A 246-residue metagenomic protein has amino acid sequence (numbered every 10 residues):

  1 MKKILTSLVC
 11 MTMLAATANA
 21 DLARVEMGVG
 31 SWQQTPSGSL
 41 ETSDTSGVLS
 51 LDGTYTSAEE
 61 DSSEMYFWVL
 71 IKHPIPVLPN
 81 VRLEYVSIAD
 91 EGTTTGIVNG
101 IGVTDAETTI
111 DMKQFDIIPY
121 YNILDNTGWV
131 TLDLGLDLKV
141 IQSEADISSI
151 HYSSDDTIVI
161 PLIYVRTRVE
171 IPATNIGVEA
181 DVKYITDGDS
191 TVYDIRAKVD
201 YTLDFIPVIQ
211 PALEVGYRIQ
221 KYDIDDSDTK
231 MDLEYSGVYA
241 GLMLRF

Functional and structural regions predicted by a protein language model:
M1-R24: Cleavable N-terminal export/targeting peptides
N19-S87: Short glycine/proline- and aromatic-enriched beta-strand/turn motifs that initiate or cap beta-hairpins
A23, D61-M65, D111-F115, V130 (+3 more regions): Residues that define the transmembrane beta-barrel architecture of outer-membrane proteins
V25-V29, V69, V81-L83, P119 (+6 more regions): Membrane-embedded beta-strand positions of outer-membrane beta-barrel proteins
V29-T35, Y85-A89, I123, L138-E144 (+4 more regions): Transmembrane beta-strands of outer-membrane beta-barrel pores
S31, E234-F246: Outer-membrane beta-barrel "beta-signal"
S37-S57, A89-I110, V140-D156, G188 (+1 more regions): Flexible, solvent-exposed loop segments that connect beta-strands
L70-S149, I158-I176, L203-F205: Gram-negative (and chloroplast) outer-membrane scaffold detector with strong preference for beta-barrel transmembrane
